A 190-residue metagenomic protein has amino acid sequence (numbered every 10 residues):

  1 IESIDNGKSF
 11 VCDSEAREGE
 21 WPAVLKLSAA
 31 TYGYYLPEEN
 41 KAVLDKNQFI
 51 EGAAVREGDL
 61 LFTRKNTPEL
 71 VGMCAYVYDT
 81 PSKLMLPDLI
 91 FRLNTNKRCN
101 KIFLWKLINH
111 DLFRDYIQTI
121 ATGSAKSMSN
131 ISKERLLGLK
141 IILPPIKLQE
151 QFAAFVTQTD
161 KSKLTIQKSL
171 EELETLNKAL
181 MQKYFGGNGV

Functional and structural regions predicted by a protein language model:
I1-G33, Q48-I50, R64-K65, M128: Low-complexity, Lys/Gly-biased intrinsically disordered segments
I1-S9, G138, L143-E150, T157-V190: Non-catalytic DNA-recognition/assembly elements of restriction-modification systems
K26, I50-N109, S132: A short beta-sheet element
S28-K41, L84: Short, basic/aromatic beta-hairpin or loop at an interaction surface
L44, F49-I50, K126, G138: A structural connector/turn signal
M73, L107, Y116, S127-N130 (+3 more regions): Residue-level recognition of specific faces of alpha-helices
K83-I90, C99, T122-E150: A short glycine-rich beta-alpha junction/loop motif
